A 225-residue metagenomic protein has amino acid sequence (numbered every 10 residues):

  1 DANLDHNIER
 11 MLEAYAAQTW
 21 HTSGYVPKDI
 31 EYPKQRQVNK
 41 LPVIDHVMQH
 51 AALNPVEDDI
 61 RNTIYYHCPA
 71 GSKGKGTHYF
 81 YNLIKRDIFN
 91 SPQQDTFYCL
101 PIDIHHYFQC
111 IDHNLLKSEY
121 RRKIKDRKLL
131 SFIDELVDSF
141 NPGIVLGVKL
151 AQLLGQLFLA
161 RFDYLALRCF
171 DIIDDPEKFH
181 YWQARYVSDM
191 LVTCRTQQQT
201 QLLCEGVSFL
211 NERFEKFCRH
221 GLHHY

Functional and structural regions predicted by a protein language model:
D1-L116, D138: Conserved two-metal-ion catalytic palm core of "right-hand" nucleic acid polymerases, unifying RNA-dependent RNA
N7-T19, T200-K216: Inter-domain linker/hinge segments that demarcate the starts of reverse transcriptase and RNase H-type modules
W20-P27, V38, Q183, E212 (+1 more regions): Generic preference for hydrophobic/aromatic residues in regular secondary structure cores
G74-H78, P176, E212: Charge-rich, low-complexity amphipathic helices in intrinsically disordered tails/linkers adjacent to domains
N82, D87-L210, R219-Y225: Conserved polymerase palm-domain catalytic core
